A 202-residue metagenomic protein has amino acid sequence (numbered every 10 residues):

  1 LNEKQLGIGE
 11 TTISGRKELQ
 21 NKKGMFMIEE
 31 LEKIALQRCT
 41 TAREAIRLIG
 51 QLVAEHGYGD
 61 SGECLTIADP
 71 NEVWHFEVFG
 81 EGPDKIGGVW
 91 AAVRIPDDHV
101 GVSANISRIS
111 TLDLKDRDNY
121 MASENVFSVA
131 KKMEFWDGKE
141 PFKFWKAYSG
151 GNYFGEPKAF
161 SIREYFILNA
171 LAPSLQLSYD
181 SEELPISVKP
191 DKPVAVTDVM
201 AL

Functional and structural regions predicted by a protein language model:
L1-M27, L48-A201: A contiguous strand-loop segment
Q20-N21, E30-C39: Second-shell loop/turn segments in exported
